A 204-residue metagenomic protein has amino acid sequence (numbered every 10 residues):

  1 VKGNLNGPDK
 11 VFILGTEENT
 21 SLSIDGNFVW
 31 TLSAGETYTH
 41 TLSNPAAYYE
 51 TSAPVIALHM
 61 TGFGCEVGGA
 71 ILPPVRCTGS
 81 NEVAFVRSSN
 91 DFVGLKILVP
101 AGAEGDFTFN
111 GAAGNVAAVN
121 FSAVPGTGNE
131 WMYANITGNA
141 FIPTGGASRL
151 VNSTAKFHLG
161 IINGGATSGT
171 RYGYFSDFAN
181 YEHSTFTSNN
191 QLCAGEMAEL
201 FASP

Functional and structural regions predicted by a protein language model:
V1-F186: Extracellular lectin-like interaction modules
A179-P204: Proline- and Ser/Thr-rich low-complexity, intrinsically disordered segments
